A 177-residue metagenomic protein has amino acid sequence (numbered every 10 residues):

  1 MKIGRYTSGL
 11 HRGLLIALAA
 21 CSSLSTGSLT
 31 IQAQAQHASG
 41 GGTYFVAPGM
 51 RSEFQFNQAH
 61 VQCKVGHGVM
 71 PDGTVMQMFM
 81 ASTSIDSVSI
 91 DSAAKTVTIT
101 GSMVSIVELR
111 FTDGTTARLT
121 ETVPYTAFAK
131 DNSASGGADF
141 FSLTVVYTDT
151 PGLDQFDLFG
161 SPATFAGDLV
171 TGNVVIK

Functional and structural regions predicted by a protein language model:
K2-A17, T26: Bacterial N-terminal signal peptides that target proteins for export
C21-Q32: C-terminal segment of classical bacterial N-terminal signal peptides
Q32-A47: Boundary/junction segments of secreted and surface-exposed precursor proteins
Y44-A129: Predominantly extracellular/secreted and cell-surface proteins with exposed, flexible low-complexity segments
D131-S133: Short edge-strand/loop segments of extracellular domains
G136-D139: Extended soluble regions of mature proteins
Y147-K177: Edge beta-strand at a domain terminus
